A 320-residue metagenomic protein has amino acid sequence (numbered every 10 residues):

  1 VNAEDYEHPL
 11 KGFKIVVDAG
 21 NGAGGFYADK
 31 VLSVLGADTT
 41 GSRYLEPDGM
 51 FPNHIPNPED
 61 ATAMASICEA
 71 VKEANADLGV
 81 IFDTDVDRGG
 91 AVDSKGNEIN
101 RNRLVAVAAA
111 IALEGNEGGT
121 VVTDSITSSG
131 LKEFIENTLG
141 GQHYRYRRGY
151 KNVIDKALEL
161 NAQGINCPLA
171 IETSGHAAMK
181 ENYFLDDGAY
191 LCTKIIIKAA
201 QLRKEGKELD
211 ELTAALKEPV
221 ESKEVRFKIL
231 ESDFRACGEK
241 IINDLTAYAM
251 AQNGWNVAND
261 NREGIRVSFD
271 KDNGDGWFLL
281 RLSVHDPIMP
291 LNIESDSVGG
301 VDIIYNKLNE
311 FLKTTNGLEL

Functional and structural regions predicted by a protein language model:
V1-E205, L209: Phosphate-binding chemistry for phosphorylated carbohydrates and sugar-nucleotides
E117-N292, S297-L320: Phosphate-binding and adjacent anionic-ligand microenvironments
